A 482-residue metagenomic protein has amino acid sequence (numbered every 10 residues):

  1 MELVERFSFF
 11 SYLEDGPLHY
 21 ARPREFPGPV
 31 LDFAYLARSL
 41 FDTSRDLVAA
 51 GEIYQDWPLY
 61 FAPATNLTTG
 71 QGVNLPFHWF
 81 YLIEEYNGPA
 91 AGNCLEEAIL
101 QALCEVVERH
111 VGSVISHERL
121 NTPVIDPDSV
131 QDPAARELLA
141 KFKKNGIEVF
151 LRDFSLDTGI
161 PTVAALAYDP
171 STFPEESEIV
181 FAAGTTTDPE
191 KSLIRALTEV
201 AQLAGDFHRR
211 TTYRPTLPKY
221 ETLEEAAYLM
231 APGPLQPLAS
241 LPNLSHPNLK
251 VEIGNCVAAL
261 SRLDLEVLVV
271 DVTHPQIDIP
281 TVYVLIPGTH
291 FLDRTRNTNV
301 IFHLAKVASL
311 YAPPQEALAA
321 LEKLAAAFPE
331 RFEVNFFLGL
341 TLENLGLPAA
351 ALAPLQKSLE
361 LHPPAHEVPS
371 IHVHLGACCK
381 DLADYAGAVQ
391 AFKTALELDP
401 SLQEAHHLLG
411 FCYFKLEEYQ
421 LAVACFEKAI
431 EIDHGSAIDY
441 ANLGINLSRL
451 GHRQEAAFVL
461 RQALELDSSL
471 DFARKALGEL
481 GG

Functional and structural regions predicted by a protein language model:
M1-D381, G387, T394-E397, E404-F411 (+1 more regions): Helix-biased "structured C-terminal domain" signature
P314, G346-K357, L382-T394, K415-K428 (+1 more regions): Structural signature of tandem alpha-helical TPR/SEL1-like repeats, specifically the intra-repeat loop/turn
A457-G482: Terminal, low-structured helical/coil segments at or just beyond the last alpha-helical repeat
